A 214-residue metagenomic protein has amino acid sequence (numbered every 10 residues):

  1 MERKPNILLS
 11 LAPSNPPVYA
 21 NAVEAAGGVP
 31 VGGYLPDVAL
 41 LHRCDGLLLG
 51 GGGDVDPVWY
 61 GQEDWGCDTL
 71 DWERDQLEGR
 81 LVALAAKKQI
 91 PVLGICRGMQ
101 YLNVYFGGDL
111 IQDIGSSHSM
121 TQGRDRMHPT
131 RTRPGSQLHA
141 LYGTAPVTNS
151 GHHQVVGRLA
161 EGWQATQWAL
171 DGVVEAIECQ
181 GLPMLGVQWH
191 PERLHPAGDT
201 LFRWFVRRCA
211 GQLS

Functional and structural regions predicted by a protein language model:
M1-I95, N103-Y105, I111, G115-R126 (+6 more regions): N-terminal beta1-alpha1 cap of cysteine-dependent amidohydrolase-like domains
G98: Conserved SAM-binding loop
T148-H153, I177: Short catalytic/ligand-gating loop segments at beta-alpha or beta-beta junctions within enzyme catalytic domains
L185-V187: Residue-level marker for buried hydrophobic side chains located in beta-strands that build the well-ordered beta-sheet
